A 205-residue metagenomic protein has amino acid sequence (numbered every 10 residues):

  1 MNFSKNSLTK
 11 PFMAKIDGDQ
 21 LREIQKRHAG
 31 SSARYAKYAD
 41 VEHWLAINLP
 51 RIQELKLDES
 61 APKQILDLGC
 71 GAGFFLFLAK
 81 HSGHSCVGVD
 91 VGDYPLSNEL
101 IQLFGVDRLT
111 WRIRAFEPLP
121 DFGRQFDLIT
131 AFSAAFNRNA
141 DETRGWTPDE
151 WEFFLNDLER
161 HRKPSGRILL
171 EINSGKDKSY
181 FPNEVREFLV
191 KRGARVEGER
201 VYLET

Functional and structural regions predicted by a protein language model:
V41-P62: Conserved alpha-helix/loop element of class I SAM-dependent methyltransferases that forms part of the SAM/SAH-binding
P62-G71: Conserved class I S-adenosyl-L-methionine
A72-S82: Conserved SAM-binding loop of SAM-dependent methyltransferases across substrates and taxa, primarily the Class I
K80-D107, R114: Class I SAM-dependent methyltransferase SAM/SAH-binding core
L119-I129: A short acidic, Gly/Pro-enriched loop at the edge of an enzyme's catalytic core that lines a small-molecule cofactor
L128-P148: A short SAM/SAH-binding and catalytic strip from SAM-dependent methyltransferases
G145-P164: A short glycine-rich, Lys/Arg-flanked "PGG" loop and its adjoining helix->strand segment in the class I
S165-N173: Conserved beta-strand signature within the Rossmann-like core of class I S-adenosyl-L-methionine
